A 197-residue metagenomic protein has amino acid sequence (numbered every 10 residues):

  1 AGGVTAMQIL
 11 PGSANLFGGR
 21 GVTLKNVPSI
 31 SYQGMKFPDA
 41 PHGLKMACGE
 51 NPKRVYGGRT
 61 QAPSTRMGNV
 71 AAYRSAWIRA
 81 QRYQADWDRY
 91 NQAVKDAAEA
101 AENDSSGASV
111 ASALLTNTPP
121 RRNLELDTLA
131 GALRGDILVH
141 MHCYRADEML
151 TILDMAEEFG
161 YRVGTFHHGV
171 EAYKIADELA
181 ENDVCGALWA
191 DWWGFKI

Functional and structural regions predicted by a protein language model:
A1, L138, A180-I197: His/Asp/Glu-enriched, well-ordered alpha-helical/loop segment that forms or immediately abuts the divalent-metal
G2-H167, I175: Polyanionic/metal-chelating signatures
S29, H168-V170, A190-F195: Short, acidic/turn-prone active-site loops that include or flank metal/cofactor- and phosphate-binding residues
E171-N182: Active-site-adjacent beta->alpha loops and helix N-cap segments on the catalytic face of soluble alpha/beta enzymes
